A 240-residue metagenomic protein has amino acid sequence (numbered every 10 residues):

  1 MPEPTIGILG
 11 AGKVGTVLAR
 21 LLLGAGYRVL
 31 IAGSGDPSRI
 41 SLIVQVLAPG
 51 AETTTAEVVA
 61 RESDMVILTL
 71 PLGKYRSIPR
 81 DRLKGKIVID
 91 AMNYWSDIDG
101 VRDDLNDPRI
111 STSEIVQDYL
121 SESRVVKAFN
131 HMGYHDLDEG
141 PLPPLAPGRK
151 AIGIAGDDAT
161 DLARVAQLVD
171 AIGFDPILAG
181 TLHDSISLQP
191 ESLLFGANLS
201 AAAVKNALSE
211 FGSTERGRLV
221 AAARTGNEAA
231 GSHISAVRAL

Functional and structural regions predicted by a protein language model:
M1-V46: NAD(P)+-binding Rossmann beta1-loop-alpha1 motif at the extreme N-terminus of oxidoreductases
P2-T5, G85, R149: Phosphate-coordination loops involved in phosphoryl transfer and adenosine-cofactor binding
A48-G100: Rossmann-like NAD(P)-binding element
T53, R124-A128, I177-A179: General beta-strand structural signal in soluble alpha/beta enzymes
R80-G85, L120-S121, P144-A146: Short, conserved loop/helix-junction motifs that constitute active-site signature segments in enzyme catalytic cores
M92-P143: Rossmann-fold NAD(P)-binding glycine/threonine-rich loop
P147-L240: Active-site-lining helix/loop region of Rossmann-like oxidoreductase modules
